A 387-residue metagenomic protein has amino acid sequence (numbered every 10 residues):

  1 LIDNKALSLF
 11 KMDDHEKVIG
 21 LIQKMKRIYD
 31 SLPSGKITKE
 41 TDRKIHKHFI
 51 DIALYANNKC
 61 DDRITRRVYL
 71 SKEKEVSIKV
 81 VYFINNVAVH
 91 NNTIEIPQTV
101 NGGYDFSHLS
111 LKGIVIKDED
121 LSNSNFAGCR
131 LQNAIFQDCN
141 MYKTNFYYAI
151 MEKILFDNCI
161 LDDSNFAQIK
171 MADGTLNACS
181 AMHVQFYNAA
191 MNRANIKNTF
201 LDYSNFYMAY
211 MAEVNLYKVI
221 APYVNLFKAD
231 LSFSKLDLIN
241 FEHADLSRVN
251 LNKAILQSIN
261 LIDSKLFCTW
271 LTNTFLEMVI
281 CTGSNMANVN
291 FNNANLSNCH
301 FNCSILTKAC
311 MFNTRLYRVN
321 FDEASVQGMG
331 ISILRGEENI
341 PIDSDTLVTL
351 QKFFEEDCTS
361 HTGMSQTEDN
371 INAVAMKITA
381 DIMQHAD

Functional and structural regions predicted by a protein language model:
V18-D30: TPR/TPR-like (Sel1-like) alpha-helical repeat modules
L32-E40, D62: Charged, low-complexity interaction regions
K39-K47: Short, charged, amphipathic alpha-helical segments
T65-K74, F83-A386: Tandem repeat scaffolds
